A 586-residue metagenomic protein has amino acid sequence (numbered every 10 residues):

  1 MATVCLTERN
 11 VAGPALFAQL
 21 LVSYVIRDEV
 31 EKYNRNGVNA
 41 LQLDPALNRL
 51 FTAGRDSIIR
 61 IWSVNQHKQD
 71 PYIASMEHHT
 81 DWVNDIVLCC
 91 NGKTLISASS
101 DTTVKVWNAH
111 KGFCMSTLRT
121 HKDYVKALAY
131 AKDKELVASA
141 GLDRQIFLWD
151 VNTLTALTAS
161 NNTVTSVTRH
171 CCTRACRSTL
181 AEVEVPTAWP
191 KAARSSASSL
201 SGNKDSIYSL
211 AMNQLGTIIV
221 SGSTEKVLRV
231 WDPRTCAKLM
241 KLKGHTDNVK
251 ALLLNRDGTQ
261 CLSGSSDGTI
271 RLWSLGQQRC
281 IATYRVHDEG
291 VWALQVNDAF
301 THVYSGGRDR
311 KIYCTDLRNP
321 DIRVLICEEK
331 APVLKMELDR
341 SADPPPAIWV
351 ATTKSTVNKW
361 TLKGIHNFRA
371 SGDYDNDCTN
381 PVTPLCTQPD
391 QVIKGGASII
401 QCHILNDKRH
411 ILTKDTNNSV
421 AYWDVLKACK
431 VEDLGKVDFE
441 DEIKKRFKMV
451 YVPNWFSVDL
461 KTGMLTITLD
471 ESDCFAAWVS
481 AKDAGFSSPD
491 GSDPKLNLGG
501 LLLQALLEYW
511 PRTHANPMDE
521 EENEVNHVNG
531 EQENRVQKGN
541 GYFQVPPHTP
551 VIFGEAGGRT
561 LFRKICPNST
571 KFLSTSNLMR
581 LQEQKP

Functional and structural regions predicted by a protein language model:
M1-Q42, A46-R55, R60-Q66, W189 (+3 more regions): Intrinsically disordered, low-complexity acidic/Ser/Thr/Pro-rich linker and tail segments in large eukaryotic scaffolds
I26-Y33, P71-H78, C114-T120, A140 (+9 more regions): Short C-terminal beta-strands that terminate individual repeats in beta-propeller domains, predominantly WD40 blades
L41-L47, V87-G92, A129-K134, C171-C176 (+5 more regions): Loop/turn segments within WD40 beta-propeller blades
L50, L95, V137, R177-S178 (+5 more regions): Hydrophobic beta-strand positions that form the internal "hydrophobic ladder" of WD40/Gbeta-like beta-propeller blades
A53-D56, A98-D101, S139-D143, V151 (+6 more regions): Conserved strand-to-loop turn within each blade of WD40 beta-propeller repeats
I59-V64, V104-W107, L128, I146-D150 (+10 more regions): WD40-repeat beta-propellers
G435-P586: Extended alpha-helical scaffolding regions
